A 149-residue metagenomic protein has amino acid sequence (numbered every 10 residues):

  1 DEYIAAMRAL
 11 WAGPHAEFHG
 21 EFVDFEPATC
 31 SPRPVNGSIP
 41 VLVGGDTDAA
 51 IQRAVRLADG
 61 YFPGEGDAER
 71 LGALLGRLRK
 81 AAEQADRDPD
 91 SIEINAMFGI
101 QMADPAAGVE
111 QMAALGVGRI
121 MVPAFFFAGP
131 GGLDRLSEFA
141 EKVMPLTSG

Functional and structural regions predicted by a protein language model:
D1-G149: Active-site-adjacent structural elements that line small-molecule/cofactor binding pockets in enzymes
